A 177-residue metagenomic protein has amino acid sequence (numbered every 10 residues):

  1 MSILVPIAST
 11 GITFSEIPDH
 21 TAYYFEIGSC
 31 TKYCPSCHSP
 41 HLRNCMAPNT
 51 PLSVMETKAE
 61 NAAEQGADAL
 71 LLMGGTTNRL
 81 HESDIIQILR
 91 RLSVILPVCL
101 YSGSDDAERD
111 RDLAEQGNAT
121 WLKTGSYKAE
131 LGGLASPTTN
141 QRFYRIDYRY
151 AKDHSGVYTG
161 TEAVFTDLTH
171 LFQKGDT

Functional and structural regions predicted by a protein language model:
M1-E26, T31, S39-N44, E162 (+1 more regions): N-terminal [4Fe-4S]-dependent radical SAM core
A22, D68, T120: Conserved acidic residues
C34-L42, Q65-A69: Short, basic/glycine-rich phosphate-binding loops at helix/coil junctions that contact nucleotide phosphates
L42, G75, S126-Y127: Flexible loop residues that form catalytic and substrate-binding hotspots at small-molecule/glycan-binding clefts
N44-T57, T77-Q116: Canonical radical SAM enzyme core domain
T57-N78: Short Fe-S-cluster ligation motifs
L70, V98-L100, L122: Hydrophobic faces of well-ordered beta-strands that scaffold small-molecule active sites in alpha/beta enzyme cores
Q116, W121-T177: Classical nucleotidyltransferase
